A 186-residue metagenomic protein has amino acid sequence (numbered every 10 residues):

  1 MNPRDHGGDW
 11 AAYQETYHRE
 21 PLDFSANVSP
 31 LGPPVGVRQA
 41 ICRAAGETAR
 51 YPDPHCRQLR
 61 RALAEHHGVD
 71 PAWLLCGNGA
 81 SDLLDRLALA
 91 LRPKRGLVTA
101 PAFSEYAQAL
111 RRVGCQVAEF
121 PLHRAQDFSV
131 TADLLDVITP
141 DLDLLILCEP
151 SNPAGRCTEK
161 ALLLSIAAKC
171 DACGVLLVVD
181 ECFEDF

Functional and structural regions predicted by a protein language model:
M1-R50: N-terminal "arm"/small-domain region of PLP-dependent enzymes with the aminotransferase-like
N27-P30, A80-S81, F103, E149-A154 (+1 more regions): Short glycine-rich anion-binding loops that position phosphate/pyrophosphate groups of nucleotides and phosphorylated
P52, A64-R86: Short loop-beta-helix segment that forms the pyridoxal 5′-phosphate
L63, L110, C170: Short hydrophobic alpha-helical segments of the AMP-binding
D70, V113-G114: Short, structured coil segments at secondary-structure junctions
A90-R111: Conserved PLP-anchoring active-site segment centered on the Schiff-base-forming lysine
A118, R124-F186: Active-site phosphate-binding strand-loop segment of PLP-dependent enzymes
